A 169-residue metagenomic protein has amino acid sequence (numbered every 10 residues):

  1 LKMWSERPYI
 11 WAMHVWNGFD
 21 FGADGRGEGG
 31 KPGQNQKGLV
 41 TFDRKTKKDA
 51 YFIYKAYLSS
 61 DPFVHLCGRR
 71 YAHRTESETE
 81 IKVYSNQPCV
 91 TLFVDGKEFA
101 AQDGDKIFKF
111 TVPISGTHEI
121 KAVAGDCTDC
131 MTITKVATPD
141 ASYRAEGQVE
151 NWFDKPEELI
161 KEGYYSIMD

Functional and structural regions predicted by a protein language model:
L1-F99, T111-D129, T138-M168: Extended substrate-binding grooves/exosites of carbohydrate-active enzymes
A100-D105: Short, acidic Ser/Thr/Gly-rich low-complexity loop/linker segments typical of extracellular and cell-surface proteins
K106-F110: Short strand-edge motifs at loop-to-beta-strand transitions and within beta-strands of extracellular beta-rich domains
